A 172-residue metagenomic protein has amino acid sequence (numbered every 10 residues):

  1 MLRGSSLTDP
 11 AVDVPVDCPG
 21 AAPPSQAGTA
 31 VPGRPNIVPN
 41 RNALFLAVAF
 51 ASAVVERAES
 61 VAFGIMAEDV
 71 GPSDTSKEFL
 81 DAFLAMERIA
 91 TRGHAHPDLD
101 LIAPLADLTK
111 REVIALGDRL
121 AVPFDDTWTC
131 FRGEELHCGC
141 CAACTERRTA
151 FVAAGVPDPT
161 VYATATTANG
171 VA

Functional and structural regions predicted by a protein language model:
M1-L120: ATP-dependent adenylation/nucleotidyltransferase module used to activate substrates
L7, V14, C18, C130 (+2 more regions): Short clusters of hydrophobic/aromatic residues that line enzyme substrate/ligand-binding pockets
A43, A47, W128-T149: Local cysteine-cluster metal-coordination motifs and their immediate loop/turn environment, predominantly Fe-S cluster
A121-T127: A short alpha-helix-loop-beta-strand transition element characteristic of N-terminal alpha/beta dinucleotide-binding
G133-E134, G155-T166: Short cysteine/histidine-rich metal-coordination sites, predominantly Zn2+-binding motifs
R147-P157: Hydrophobic/basic alpha-helical segments enriched in Actinobacteria
N169-A172: Basic/polar N-terminal segments that are highly enriched at the extreme N-terminus, encompassing both cleavable
